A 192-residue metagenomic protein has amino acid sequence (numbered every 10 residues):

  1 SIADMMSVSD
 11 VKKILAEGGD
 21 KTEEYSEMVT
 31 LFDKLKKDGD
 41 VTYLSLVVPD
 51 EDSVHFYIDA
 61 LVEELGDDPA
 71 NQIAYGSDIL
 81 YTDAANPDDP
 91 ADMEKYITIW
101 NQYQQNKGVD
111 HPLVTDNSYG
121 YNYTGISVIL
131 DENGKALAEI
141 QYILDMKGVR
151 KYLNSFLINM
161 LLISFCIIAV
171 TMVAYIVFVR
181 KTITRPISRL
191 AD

Functional and structural regions predicted by a protein language model:
S1-E27: Extracellular/periplasmic ligand-binding regions of membrane signal-transduction receptors
E23, L61-T115: Extracytoplasmic/periplasmic sensor domains and loops in membrane signaling proteins
D33-H55, I163: Short N-terminal helix-loop-first-beta-strand/juxtamembrane motif that initiates sensory/input modules
V109, Y119-V128: A short beta-strand signature within small-molecule sensing/ligand-binding domains used in signal transduction
G125-R150: Short, hydrophobic beta-strand elements of compact beta-sandwich sensory domains
L144-I163: Membrane-interface helix-start motif
I167-T184: Cytosolic-side ends of inner-membrane transmembrane helices, especially those that anchor bacterial signal-transduction
T182-D192: Membrane-proximal alpha-helical signal-transduction linkers
